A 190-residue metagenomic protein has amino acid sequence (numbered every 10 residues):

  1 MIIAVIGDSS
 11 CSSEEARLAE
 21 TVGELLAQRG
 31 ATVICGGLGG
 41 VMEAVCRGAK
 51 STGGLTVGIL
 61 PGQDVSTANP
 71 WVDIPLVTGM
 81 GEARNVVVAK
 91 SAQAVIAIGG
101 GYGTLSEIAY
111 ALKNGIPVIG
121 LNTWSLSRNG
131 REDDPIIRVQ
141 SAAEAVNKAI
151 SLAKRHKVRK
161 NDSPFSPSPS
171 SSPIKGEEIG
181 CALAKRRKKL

Functional and structural regions predicted by a protein language model:
M1-V57: Glycine-rich beta-alpha loop segments
G7-S10, E82-A145: C-terminal binding/interaction regions
I59-V95: Glycine-rich oxoanion-binding loops at beta->alpha junctions
A149-K157: Short, hydrophobic alpha-helical segments
K160-N161, K188-K189: Polybasic, lysine-rich low-complexity intrinsically disordered segments
G176-E177: Glycine-biased, low-complexity coil/linker segments
